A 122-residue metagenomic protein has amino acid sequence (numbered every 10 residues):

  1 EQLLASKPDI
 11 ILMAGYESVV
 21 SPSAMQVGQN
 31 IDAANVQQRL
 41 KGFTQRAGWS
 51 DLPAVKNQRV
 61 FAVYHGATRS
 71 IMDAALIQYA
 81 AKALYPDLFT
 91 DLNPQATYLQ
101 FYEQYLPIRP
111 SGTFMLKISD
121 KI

Functional and structural regions predicted by a protein language model:
E1-Q78, L88, P94-Q100, Q104-I122: Binding-cleft/active-site segments that stabilize strongly anionic ligands or cofactors
A83-D87: Active-site catalytic microenvironments for nucleophilic, acid-base chemistry
